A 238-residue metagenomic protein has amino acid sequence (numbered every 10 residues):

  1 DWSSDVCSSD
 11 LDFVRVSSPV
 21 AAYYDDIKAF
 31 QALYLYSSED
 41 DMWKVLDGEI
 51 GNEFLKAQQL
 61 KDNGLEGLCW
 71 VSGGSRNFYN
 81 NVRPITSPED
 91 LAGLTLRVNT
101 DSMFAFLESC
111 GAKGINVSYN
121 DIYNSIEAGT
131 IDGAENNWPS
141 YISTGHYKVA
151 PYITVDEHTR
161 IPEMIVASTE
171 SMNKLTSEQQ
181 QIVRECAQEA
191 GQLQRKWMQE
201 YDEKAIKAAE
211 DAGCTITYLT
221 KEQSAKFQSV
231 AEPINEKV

Functional and structural regions predicted by a protein language model:
S4-M42, I50, Q58-V238: N-terminal secretory/targeting leader peptides
